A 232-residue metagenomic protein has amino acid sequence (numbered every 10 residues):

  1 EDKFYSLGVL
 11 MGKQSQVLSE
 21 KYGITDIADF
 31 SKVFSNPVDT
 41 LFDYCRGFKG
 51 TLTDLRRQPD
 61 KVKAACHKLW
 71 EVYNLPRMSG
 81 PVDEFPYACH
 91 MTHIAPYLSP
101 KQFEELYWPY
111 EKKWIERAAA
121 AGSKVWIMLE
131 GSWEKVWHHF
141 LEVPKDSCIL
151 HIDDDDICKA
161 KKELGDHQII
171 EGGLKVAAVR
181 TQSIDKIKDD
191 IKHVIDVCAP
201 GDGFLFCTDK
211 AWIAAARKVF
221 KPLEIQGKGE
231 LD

Functional and structural regions predicted by a protein language model:
E1-D232: Active-site loop segments of alpha/beta catalytic cores
